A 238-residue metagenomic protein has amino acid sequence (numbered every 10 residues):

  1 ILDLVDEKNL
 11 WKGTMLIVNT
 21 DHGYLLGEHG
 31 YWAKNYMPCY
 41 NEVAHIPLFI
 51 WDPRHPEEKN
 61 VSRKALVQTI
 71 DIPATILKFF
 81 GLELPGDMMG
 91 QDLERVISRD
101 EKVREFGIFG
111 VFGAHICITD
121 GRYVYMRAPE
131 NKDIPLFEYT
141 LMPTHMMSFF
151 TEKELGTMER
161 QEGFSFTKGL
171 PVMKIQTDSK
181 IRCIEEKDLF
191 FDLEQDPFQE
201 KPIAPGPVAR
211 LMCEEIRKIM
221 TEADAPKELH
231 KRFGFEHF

Functional and structural regions predicted by a protein language model:
I1, M15-T20, P47-I50, I72-L77 (+2 more regions): Beta-strand elements within well-structured catalytic alpha/beta cores of enzymes that handle phosphate/sulfate esters
L2-D6, P73-L77, G81, E94 (+4 more regions): Non-transmembrane alpha-helical segments in soluble domains of secreted/periplasmic/extracellular proteins
L4-K59, Q68, M89, R104: Histidine-centered active-site microenvironments of extracellular/periplasmic hydrolases and transferases
K12-T14, N60-D120: Polar, surface-exposed loop/tail segments that function as active-site lids or cofactor/substrate-recognition elements
N35-Y36, P56-V67, F80-L84, F112 (+2 more regions): Active-site rim elements
N41, F112-A204: C-terminal, low-complexity/hydrophilic appendages and adjacent surface loops of extracellular/periplasmic anionic
V43, V67-A74, Q91, E185-D188 (+3 more regions): A structural signal for well-ordered alpha-helical segments within the folded catalytic domains of diverse enzymes
R104-I108, K227-H230, G234: WW-domain-binding short linear motifs
